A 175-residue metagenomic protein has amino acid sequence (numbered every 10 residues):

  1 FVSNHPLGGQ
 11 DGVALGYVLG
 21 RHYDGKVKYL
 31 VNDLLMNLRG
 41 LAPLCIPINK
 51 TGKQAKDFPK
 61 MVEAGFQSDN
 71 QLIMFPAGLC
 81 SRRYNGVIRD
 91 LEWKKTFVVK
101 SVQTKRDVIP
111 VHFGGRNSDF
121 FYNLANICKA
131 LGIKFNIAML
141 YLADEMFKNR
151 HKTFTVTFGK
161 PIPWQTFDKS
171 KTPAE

Functional and structural regions predicted by a protein language model:
F1-P163: Soluble catalytic domains of membrane acyltransferases
Q165-E175: C-terminal/domain-terminus segments
